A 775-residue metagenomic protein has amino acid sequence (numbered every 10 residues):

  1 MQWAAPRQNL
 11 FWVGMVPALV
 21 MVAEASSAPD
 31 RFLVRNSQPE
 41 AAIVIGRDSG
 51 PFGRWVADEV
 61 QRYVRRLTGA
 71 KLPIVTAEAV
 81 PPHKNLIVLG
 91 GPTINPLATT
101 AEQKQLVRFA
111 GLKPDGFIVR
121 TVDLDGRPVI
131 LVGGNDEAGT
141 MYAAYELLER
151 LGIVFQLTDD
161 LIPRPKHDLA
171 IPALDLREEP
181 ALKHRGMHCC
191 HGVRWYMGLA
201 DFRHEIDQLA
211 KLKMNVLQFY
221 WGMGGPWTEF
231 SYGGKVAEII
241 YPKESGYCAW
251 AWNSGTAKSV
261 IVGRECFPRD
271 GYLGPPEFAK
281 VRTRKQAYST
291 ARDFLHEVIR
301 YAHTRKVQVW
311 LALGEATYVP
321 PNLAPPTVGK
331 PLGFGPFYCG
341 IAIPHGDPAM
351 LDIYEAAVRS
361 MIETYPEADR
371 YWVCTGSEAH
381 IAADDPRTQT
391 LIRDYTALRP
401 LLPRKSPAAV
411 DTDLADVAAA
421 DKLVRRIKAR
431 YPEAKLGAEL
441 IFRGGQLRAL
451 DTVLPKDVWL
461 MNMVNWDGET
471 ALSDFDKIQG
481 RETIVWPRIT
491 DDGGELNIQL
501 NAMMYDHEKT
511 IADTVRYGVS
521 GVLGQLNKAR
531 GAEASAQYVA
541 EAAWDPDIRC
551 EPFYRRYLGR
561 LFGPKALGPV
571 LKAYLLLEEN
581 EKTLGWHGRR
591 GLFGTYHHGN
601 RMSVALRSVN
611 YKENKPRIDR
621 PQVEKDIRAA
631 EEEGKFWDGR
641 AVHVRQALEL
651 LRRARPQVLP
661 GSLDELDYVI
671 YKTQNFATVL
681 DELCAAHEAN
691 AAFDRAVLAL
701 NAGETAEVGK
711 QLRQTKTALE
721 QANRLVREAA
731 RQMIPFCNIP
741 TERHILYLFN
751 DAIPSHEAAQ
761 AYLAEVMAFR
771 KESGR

Functional and structural regions predicted by a protein language model:
M1-G14: Bacterial N-terminal signal peptides that target proteins for export
W12, V16-R120, H167-R177: Acidic, contiguous N-terminal accessory segments
P39-A41, A70, P82-N85, R127-P128 (+7 more regions): Loop/turn elements at helix/coil->beta-strand transitions in domains of secreted/extracellular proteins
D48-P51, P92-P96, E137-G139, R194 (+7 more regions): Solvent-exposed loop/turn segments at secondary-structure junctions within structured extracellular/periplasmic domains
E59, Y63, L106-A349, P366 (+4 more regions): Feature activates predominantly on carbohydrate-active enzymes
L67-K71, L151, Y365, I427: Sec/Tat-exported extracytoplasmic proteins
T140, I153, P163, H167 (+9 more regions): Substrate-binding groove of N-acetylhexosamine-processing glycoside hydrolases
Y145, L199-K211, R292, H296 (+8 more regions): Amphipathic, non-transmembrane alpha-helical secondary structure
